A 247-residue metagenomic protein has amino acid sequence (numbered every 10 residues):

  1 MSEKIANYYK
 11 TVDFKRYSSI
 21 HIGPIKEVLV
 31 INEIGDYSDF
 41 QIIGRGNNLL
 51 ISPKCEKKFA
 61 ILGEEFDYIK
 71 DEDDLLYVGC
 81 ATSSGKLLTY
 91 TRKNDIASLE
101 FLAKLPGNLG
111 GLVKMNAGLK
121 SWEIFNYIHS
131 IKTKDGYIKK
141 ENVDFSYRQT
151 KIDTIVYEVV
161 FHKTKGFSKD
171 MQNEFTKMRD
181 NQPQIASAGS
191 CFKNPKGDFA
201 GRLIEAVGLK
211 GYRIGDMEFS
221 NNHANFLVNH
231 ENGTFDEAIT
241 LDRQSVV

Functional and structural regions predicted by a protein language model:
M1-I43, N48: N-terminal, positively charged, Ser/Thr/Ala/Gly-biased leader segments that form transit/presequence-like amphipathic
N7-E27, F59-C80: Active-site-proximal helix-loop elements at catalytic-domain edges
K15-S19, L49, K134-R243: Phosphate/pyrophosphate- and phosphate-bearing ligand-binding catalytic cores of soluble enzymes
H21-G23, E27-N32, L50-Y68, K114-E141 (+1 more regions): Structural signature of FAD isoalloxazine-binding scaffolds in flavoprotein oxidoreductases
I34-I42, E64-L112: FAD-binding glycine-rich core of flavoenzymes that anchor FAD
G85-L87, N108-N116, S121-E123, I138 (+2 more regions): Short, well-ordered, mixed-charge alpha-helical segments that flank or form enzyme active sites
S98-H129, S187: A gly/ser-rich beta-alpha-beta helix-loop segment of oxidoreductase catalytic cores
V246-V247: A short, hydrophobic C-terminal helix/tail in secreted or cell-surface proteins
